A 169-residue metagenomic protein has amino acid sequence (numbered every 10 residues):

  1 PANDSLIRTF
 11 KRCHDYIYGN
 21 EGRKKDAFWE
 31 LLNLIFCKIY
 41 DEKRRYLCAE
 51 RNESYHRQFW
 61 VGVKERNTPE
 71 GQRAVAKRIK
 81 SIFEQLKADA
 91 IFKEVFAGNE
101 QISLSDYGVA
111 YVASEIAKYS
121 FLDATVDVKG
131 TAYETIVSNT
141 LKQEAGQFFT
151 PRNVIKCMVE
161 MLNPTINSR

Functional and structural regions predicted by a protein language model:
P1-D4, I102, S168: Short intrinsically disordered, low-complexity coil segments enriched in acidic
P1-L47: Accessory nucleic-acid engagement/destabilization modules that flank
K11, K25-L34, A110, V126 (+4 more regions): Non-catalytic, well-ordered alpha-helical scaffold segments
C13-N20, K38, E115-S120, N139-Q143 (+1 more regions): Alpha-helix C-capping/helix-to-loop hinge sites
G19-D26, N67, E100, Y119-A124 (+1 more regions): Short acidic, glycine/proline-enriched loop segments that cap or flank alpha-helices
F36, K43-S138: Long recognition/docking surfaces used for binding and targeting
Y40-R44, L141, N167: A generic secondary-structure boundary signal that marks alpha-helix termini
E144-R169: Conserved S-adenosyl-L-methionine
